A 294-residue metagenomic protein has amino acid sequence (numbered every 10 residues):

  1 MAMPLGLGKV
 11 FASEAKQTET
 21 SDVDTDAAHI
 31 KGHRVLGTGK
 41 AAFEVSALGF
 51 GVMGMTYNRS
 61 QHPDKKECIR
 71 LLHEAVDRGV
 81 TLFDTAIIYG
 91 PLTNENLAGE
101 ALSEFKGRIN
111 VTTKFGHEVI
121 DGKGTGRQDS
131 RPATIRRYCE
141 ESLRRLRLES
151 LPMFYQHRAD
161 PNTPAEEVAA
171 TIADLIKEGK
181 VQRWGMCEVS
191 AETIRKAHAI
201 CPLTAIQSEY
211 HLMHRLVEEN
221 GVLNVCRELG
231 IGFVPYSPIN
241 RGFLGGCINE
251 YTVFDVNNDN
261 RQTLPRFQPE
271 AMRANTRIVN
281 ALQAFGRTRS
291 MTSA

Functional and structural regions predicted by a protein language model:
M1-N110: N-terminal binding-site loop/beta-alpha segment at the start of enzyme catalytic domains that lines or forms
I30, A159-A294: Beta/alpha (TIM)-barrel catalytic core signal, keyed to glycine-rich beta->alpha loops juxtaposed to Asp/Glu that bind
F43-L48, R78-L82, F105-I109, L148-P152 (+5 more regions): Short, well-ordered coil/turn segments that N-cap beta-strands
F50, C68, F83, A98 (+9 more regions): Conserved, mostly hydrophobic/aromatic
M53-K66, D121-R136, H157-T163: Active-site mouth loops of central-metabolism enzymes
G54-Y57, Y89, H117-V119, H157-D160 (+2 more regions): Feature marks short, surface-exposed loop/turn motifs that line or immediately flank catalytic pockets and channel
H62-V76, Q128-L146, S190-K196: Short, acidic/polar
R108-I120: A short, structured active-site edge motif that brings together acidic residues
